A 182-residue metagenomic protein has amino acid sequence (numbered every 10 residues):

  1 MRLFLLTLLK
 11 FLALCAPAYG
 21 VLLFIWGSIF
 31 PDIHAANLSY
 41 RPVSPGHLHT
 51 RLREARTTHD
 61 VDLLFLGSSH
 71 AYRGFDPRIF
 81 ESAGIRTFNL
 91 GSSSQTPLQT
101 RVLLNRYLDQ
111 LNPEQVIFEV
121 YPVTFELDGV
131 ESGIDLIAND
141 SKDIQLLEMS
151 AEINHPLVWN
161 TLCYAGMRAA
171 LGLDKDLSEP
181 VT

Functional and structural regions predicted by a protein language model:
R2-L5, Q110: Soluble, non-transmembrane catalytic domains of enzymes that act on hydrophobic metabolites at membranes
F4, A13, S44-L48: Short, motif-level signal for alpha-helix interfacial/capping segments enriched in acidic residues and aromatics/proline
L6-S28: Hydrophobic membrane-insertion alpha-helices, especially the h-region of bacterial N-terminal signal peptides
G27-I33, F75-F80: Short, charged N-terminal beta->alpha structural module
S28-T50: Alpha-helical transmembrane signal-anchor/signal-peptide segments
S44-R73: Short extracytoplasmic
F65-L66, H70-E152: Membrane-embedded segments
G133-T182: Secreted/periplasmic serine-hydrolase-like ester/acetyl group-modifying domain
